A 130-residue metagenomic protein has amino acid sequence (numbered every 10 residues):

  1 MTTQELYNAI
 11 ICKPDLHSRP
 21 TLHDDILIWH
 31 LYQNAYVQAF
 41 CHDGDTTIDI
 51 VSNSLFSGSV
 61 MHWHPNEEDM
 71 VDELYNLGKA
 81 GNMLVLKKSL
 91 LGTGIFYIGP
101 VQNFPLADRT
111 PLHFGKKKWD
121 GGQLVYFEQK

Functional and structural regions predicted by a protein language model:
M1-H30: N-terminal "first-domain core" detector
A9-I10, D72-K130: Acidic, proline/glycine-rich low-complexity IDRs
P14, P20, G58, P65 (+3 more regions): Proline-rich intrinsically disordered, low-complexity coils
H17-P20, Y36-F40, N82-L90: Short linear motifs in intrinsically disordered
H23, G44, L90-G92: A short, compositionally biased
D24-Y32, I48-I50, I95-P105: Generic recognition of long tandem-repeat/solenoid scaffolds
N34-D69, D108-K130: Intrinsically disordered, low-complexity regulatory segments enriched in Ser/Thr/Pro and charged residues
